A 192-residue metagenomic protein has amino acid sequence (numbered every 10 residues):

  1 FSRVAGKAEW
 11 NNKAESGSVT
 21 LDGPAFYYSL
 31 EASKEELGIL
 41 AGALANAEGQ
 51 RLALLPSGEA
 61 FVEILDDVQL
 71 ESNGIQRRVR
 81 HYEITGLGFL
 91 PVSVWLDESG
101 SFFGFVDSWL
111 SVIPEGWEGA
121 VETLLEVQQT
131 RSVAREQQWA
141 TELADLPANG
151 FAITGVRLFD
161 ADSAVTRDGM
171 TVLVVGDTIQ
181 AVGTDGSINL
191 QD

Functional and structural regions predicted by a protein language model:
F1-R3, S93-E98, I113-G119, V172-V174: Aromatic-rich beta-strand edge motifs centered on tyrosine
F1-R78, F103-V106, E126-T130: Solvent-exposed helix/loop surface patches that form functional interfaces
R80-V112, G186: Gly/Pro-enriched, hydrophobic low-complexity segments that function as extracytoplasmic propeptides/linkers
G88-L90, D145-P147, V165-D168: Short, small/polar residue-rich loop motifs at catalytic or cofactor-binding pockets
P114-G155, I188: Extracellular/periplasmic ectodomains of large secreted or surface enzymes and adhesion receptors
S163-D192: Histidine-rich, glycine-flanked metal-binding segment
